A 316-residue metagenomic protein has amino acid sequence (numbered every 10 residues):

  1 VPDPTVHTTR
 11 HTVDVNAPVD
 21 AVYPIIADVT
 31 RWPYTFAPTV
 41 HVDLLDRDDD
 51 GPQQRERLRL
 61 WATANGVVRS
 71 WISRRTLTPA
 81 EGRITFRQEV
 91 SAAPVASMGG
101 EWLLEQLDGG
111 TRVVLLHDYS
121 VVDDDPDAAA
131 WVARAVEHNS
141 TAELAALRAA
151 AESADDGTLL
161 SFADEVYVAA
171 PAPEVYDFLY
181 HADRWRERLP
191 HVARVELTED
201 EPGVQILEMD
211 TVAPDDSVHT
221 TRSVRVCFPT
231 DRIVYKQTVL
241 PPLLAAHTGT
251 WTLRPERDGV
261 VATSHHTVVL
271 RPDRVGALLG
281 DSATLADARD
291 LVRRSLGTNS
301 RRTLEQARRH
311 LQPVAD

Functional and structural regions predicted by a protein language model:
V1-Q53, A133, T141-E201: Hydrophobic ligand-binding cavity/cleft-lining segments
P2-P4, T30-Y34, D43-P94, D183-E187 (+4 more regions): Glycine-rich portal/gate segments that line the openings of hydrophobic small-molecule binding cavities
P4, E56-N65, S70-I72, R87-T141 (+1 more regions): Beta-strand/loop substructures that line and gate deep hydrophobic ligand-binding cavities in soluble
T12-D14, T76, L103, E165-Y167 (+4 more regions): Generic structural detector for well-ordered beta-strands
V15, H117-Y119, V168, T211 (+1 more regions): Hydrophobic beta-strand positions in extracellular immunoglobulin-like domains
T35, D43-D48, V114-L116, P126-A130 (+5 more regions): Short, tandemly repeated low-complexity microdomains enriched for cysteine and small residues
V136-L144, R148, L296-S300, L304: N-terminal membrane-insertion helices
S161-A163, T220, T248: Transmembrane beta-barrel architecture of outer membranes
